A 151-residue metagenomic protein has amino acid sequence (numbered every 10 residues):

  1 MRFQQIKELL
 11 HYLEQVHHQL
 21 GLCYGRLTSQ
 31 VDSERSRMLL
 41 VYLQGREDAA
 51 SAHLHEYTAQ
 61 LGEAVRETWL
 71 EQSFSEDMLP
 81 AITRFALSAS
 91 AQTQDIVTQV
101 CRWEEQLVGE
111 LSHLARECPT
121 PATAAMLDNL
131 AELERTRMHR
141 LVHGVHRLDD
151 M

Functional and structural regions predicted by a protein language model:
M1-V31, T93-E117: Alpha-helical bundle segments that constitute or directly flank the non-heme di-iron/ferroxidase center
L13-Y24, L40-T58, E104-L107, L130-L141: Alpha-helical transition-metal enzyme core signature, strongest for iron centers
L22, E34-M38, P121-A125: Short, solvent-exposed positions on alpha-helices
V31-E34, L54-Y57, L61-A64, T68 (+3 more regions): Hydrophobic stripe of amphipathic alpha-helices that form coiled-coil interfaces
A59-T93: Carboxylate-rich helix-loop segments that flank metal/cofactor sites and access channels in metalloenzymes
E105-M151: Preference for long, well-ordered alpha-helical segments
